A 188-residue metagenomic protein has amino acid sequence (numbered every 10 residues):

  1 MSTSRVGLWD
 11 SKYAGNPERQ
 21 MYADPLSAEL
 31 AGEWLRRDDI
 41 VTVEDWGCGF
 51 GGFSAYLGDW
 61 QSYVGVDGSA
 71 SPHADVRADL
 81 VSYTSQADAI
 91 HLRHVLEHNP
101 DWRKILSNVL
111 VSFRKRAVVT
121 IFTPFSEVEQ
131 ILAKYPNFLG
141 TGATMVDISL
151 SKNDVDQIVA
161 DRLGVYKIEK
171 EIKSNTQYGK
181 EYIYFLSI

Functional and structural regions predicted by a protein language model:
M1-T84, T176-Y184: Conserved N-terminal segment of class I S-adenosyl-L-methionine
P17, A87, D154: Solvent-exposed, flexible loop/coil residues
V41, D88, K115: Conserved acidic residues
P72-V76, A87-D88, E127-Q130: Short, charged, surface-exposed secondary-structure boundary motifs
T84, N99-P100: Activation segment
H91: A conserved beta-strand element that flanks and buttresses the S-adenosyl-L-methionine
H94-H98: Short catalytic micro-motifs in class I SAM-dependent methyltransferases
P100-I188: S-adenosyl-L-methionine-dependent methyltransferase catalytic module, highlighting the catalytic core
